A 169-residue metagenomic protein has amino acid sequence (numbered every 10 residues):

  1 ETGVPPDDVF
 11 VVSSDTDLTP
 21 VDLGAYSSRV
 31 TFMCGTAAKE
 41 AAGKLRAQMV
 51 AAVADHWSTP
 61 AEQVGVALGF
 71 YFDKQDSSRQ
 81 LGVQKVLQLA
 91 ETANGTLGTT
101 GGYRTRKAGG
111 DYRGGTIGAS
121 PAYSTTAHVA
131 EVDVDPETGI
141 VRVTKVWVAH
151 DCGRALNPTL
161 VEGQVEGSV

Functional and structural regions predicted by a protein language model:
E1-V169: Cofactor-binding beta-sheet edge motifs in enzyme active sites
